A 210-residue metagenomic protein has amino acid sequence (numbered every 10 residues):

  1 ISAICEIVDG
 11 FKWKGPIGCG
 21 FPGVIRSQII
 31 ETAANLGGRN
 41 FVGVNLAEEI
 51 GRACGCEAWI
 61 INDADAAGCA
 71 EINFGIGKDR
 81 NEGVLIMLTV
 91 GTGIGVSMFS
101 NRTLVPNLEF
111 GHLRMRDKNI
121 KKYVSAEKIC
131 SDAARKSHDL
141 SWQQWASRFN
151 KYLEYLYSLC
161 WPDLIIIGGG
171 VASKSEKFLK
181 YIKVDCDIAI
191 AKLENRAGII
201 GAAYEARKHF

Functional and structural regions predicted by a protein language model:
I1-I17, I25-T32, E48-A58, A70-V90 (+1 more regions): ATP-binding/phosphotransfer module of carbohydrate and carboxylate kinases, centering on a glycine-rich
C19-V24, G38: Small-residue-rich anion-binding loops in enzyme active sites
I30-G43: A charged helix-plus-loop insertion that forms the helical arch/lid used to bind and gate nucleic-acid substrates
I61: Generic enzyme active-site microenvironment
